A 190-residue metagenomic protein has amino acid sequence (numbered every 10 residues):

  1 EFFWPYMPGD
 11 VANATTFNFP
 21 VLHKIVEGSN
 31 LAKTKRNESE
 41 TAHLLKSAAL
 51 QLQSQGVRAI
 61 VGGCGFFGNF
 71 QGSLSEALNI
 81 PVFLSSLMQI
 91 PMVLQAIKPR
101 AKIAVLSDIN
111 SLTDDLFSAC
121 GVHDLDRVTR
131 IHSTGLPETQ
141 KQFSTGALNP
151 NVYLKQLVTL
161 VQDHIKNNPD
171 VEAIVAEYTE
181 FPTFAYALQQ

Functional and structural regions predicted by a protein language model:
E1-A42, I109-N149: N-terminal glycine-rich anion-binding loop in soluble enzyme alpha/beta folds
K35-Q51, V152-L160: Glycine-rich, highly charged phosphate/nucleotide-binding loops
H43-A48, F66-S73, A77: N-terminal active-site wall of soluble small-molecule enzyme domains
L52-G56, L94, I165-N167: Non-catalytic positions within long, well-ordered alpha-helices that form the structural scaffold/packing of enzyme
A59-Q71, V82, S86-Q89, D108-L112 (+1 more regions): Gly/Ser/Thr-rich loops at beta-strand to alpha-helix junctions that form or flank small-molecule/cofactor-binding
S73-I97, Q189-Q190: Short, acidic/small-residue loops that bind anionic groups at enzyme active sites
K102-L106: Conserved beta-strand elements of the Class I
Y153-A187: Charge-patterned, long linear interaction tracts outside catalytic cores
